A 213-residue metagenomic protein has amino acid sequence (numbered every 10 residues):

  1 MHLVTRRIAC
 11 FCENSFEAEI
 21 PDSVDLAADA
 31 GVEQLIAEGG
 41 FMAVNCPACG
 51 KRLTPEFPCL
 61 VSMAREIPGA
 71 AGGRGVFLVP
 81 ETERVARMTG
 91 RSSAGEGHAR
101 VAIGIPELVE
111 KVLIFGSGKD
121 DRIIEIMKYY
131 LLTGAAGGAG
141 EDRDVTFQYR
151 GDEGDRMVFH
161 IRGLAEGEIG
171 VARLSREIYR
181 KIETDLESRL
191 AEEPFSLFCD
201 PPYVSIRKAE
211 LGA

Functional and structural regions predicted by a protein language model:
M1-P80: N-terminal cysteine/histidine-rich coordination modules
G69-L211: Long, contiguous alpha-helical scaffold regions
